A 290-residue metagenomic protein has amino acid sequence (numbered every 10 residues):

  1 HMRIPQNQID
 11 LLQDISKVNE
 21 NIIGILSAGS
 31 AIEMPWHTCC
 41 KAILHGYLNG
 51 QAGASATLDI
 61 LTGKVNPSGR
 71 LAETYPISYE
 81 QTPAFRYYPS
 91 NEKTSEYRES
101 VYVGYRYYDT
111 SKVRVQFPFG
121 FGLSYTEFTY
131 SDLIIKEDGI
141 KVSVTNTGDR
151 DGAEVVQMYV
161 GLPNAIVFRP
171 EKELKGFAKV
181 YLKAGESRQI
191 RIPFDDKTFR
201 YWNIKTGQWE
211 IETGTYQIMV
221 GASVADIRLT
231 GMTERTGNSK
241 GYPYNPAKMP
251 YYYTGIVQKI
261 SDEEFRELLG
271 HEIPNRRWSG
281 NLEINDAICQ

Functional and structural regions predicted by a protein language model:
H1-Q290: C-terminal non-catalytic regions of proteins with extracellular/luminal or membrane-system context
